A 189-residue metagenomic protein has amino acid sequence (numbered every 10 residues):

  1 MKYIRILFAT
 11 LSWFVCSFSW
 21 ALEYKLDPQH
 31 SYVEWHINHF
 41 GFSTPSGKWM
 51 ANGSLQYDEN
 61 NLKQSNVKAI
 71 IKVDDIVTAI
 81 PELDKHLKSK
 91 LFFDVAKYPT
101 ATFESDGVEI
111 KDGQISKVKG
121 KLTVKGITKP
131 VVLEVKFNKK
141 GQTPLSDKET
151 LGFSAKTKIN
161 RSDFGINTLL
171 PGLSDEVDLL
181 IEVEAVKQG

Functional and structural regions predicted by a protein language model:
M1-F8: Bacterial N-terminal signal peptides that target proteins for export
W20-G189: Low-complexity, acidic/polar, glycine-enriched regions of mature
